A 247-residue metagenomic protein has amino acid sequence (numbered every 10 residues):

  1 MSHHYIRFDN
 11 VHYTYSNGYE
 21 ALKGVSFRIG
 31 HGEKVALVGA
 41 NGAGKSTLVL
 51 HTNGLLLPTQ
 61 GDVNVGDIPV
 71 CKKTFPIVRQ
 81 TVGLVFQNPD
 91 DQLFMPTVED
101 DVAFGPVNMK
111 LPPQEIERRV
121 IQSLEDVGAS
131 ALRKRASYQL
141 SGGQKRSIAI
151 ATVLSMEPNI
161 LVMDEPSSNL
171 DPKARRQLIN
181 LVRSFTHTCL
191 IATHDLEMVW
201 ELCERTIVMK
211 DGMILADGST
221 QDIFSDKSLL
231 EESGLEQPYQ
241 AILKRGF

Functional and structural regions predicted by a protein language model:
N53: Helix-to-loop junction immediately C-terminal to a conserved catalytic motif
Q114-L132: Conserved ABC ATPase "signature" region
A136-L140, Q144: Conserved ABC ATPase signature
L161-D164: Catalytic Walker B motif of ABC-type/P-loop ATPase nucleotide-binding domains
T193-H194: H-loop/switch region of ABC-family ATPase nucleotide-binding domains
V199-E201: A short, surface-exposed alpha-helical micro-motif characterized by mixed small hydrophobic and charged/polar residues
M213-E236: Conserved beta-strand-loop-alpha-helix hinge in the C-terminal portion of ABC ATPase nucleotide-binding domains
